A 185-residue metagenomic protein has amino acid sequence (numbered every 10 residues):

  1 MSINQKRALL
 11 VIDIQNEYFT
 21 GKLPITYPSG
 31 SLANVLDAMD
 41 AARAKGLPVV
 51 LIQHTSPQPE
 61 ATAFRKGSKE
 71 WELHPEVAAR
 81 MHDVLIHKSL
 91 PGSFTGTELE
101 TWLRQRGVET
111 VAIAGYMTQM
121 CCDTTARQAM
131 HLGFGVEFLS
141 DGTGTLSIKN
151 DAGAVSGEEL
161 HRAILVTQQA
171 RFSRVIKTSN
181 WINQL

Functional and structural regions predicted by a protein language model:
M1-A8, L36-D40, K45, T62-L185: Active-site-adjacent betaalpha module
V11, L47-H54, L139: Short beta-strand segments at enzyme active-site cores
E17-T20: Short acidic, Gly/Ser-rich segments with clustered Asp/Glu that frequently serve as metal-coordination loops in enzyme
K22-S29, A114-Q119: Short, glycine-rich nucleotide/cofactor-binding loops
P24-L51: A short alpha/beta connector and helix-capping loop motif
